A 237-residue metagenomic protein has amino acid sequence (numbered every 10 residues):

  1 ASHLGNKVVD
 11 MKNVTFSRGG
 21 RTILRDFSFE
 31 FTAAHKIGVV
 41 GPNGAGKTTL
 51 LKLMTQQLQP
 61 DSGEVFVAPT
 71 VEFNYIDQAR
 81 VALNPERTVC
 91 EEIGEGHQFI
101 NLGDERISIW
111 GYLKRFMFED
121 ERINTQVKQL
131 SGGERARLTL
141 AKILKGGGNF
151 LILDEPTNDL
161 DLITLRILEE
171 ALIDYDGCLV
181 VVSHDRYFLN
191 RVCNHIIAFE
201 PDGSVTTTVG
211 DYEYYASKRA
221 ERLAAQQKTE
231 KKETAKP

Functional and structural regions predicted by a protein language model:
S2-P237: ABC ATP-binding cassette signature C-motif
